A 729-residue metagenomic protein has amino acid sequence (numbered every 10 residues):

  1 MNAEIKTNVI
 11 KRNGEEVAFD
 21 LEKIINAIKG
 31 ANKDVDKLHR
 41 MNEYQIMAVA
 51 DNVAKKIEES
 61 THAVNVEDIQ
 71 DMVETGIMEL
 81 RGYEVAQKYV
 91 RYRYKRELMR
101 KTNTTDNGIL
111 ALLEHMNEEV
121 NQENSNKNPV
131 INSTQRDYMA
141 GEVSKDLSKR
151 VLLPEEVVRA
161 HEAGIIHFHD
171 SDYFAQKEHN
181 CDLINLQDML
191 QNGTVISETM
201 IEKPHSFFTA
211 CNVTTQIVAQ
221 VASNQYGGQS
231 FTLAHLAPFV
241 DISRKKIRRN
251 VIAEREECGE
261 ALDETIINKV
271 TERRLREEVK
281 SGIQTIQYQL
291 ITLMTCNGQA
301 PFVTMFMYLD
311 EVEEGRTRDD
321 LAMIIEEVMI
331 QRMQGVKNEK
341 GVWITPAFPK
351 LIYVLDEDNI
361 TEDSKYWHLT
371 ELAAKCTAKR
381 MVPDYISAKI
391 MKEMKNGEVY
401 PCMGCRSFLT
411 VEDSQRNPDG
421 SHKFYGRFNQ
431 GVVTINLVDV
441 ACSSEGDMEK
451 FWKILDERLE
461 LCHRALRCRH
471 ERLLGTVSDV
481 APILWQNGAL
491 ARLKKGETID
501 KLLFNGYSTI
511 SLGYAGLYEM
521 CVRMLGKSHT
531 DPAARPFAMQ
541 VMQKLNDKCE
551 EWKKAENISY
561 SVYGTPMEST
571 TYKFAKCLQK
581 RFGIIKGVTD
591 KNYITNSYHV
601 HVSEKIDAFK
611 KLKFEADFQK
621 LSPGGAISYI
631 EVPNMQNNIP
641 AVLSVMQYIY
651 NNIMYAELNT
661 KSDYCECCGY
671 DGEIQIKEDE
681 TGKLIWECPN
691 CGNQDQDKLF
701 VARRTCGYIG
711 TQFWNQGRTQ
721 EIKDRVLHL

Functional and structural regions predicted by a protein language model:
M1-H115, K723-H728: Charged, amphipathic alpha-helical regulatory modules used for macromolecular assembly or allosteric control
D20, H39, K677, T705-Y708: Conformational switch/transducer regions in large eukaryotic molecular machines and scaffolds
Y44, V64-E67, S508, P532 (+1 more regions): Short, solvent-exposed positions on alpha-helices
K95-G506, K527, D531-Q694, F700: Conserved catalytic cores of very large enzyme subunits
V279, Q287, V522-R523, R718-D724: Metallocofactor- and cofactor-centric catalytic cores in central/energy metabolism, strongly enriched
I510-R523, Q543, R704: Contiguous, well-ordered alpha-helical segments that form the cores/surfaces of helical PPI scaffolds
N690-L729: Long insertion/accessory domains within large nucleic-acid-processing enzymes
